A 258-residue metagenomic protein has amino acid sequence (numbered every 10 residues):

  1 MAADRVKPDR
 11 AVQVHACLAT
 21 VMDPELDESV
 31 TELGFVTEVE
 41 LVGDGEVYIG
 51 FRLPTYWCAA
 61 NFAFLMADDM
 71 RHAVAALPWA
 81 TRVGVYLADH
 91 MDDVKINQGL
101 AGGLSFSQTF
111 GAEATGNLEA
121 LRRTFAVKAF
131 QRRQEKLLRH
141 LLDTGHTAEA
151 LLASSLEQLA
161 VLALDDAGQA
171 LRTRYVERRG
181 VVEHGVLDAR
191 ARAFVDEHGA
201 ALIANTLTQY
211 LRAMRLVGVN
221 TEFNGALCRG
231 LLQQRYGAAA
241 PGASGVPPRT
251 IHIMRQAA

Functional and structural regions predicted by a protein language model:
M1-Y56, N61-A258: Domain-level signature for proteins that mediate thiol-based redox and metal-cofactor handling
